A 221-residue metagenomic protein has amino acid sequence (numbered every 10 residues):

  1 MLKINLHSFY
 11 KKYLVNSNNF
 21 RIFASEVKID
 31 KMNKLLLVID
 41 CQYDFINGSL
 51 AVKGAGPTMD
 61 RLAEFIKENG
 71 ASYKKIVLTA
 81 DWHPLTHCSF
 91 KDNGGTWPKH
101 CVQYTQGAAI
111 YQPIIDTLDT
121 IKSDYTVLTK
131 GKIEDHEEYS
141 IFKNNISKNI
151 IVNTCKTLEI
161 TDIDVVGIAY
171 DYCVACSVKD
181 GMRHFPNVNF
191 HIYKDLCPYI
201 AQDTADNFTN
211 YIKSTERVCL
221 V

Functional and structural regions predicted by a protein language model:
K3, K11, R21-I22, K28: Short, positively charged and aromatic/hydrophobic N-terminal segments
K12-V15, N19, Q103, T157: Residue-level detector of bioactive/disordered segments in secreted/extracellular proteins and virion assembly
I29, N33-L37, D44, A55-K75 (+3 more regions): Active-site-adjacent betaalpha module
D44-L50: Active-site neighborhood of HAD-like aspartate-dependent phosphohydrolases
D81: Non-transmembrane functional regions of envelope-associated proteins
